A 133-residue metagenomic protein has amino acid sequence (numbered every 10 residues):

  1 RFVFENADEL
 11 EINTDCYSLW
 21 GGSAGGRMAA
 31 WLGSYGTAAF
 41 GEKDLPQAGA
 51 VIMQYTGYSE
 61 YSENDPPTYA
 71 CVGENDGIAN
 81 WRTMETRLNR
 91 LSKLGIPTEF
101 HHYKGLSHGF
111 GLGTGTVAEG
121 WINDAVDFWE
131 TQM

Functional and structural regions predicted by a protein language model:
R1-D65: Primarily recognizes the serine-hydrolase "nucleophile elbow" in alpha/beta-hydrolase and SGNH/GDSL folds
F2, N6-E9, Y35, R90 (+2 more regions): Structured segments of extracytoplasmic/periplasmic soluble domains in secreted or envelope-associated proteins
F2, R27-W31, T83-T86, G120 (+1 more regions): Extracytoplasmic/secreted proteins, especially bacterial periplasmic and envelope-associated proteins
Y17, T68, G95-T98: Hydrophobic anchor at the start of a short beta-strand that flanks the dinucleotide cofactor-binding loop
Y35-T37, T86-R90, E119: Glycine-rich, phosphate-binding/catalytic loops in enzymes
P66, N80-R90: Short alpha-helix in the alpha/beta-hydrolase fold that links the catalytic acid
A70-V72, D76: Short beta-strand/loop motif that positions the catalytic acidic residue of the alpha/beta-hydrolase fold
S92-M133: C-terminal catalytic histidine-bearing segment of alpha/beta-hydrolase fold enzymes
